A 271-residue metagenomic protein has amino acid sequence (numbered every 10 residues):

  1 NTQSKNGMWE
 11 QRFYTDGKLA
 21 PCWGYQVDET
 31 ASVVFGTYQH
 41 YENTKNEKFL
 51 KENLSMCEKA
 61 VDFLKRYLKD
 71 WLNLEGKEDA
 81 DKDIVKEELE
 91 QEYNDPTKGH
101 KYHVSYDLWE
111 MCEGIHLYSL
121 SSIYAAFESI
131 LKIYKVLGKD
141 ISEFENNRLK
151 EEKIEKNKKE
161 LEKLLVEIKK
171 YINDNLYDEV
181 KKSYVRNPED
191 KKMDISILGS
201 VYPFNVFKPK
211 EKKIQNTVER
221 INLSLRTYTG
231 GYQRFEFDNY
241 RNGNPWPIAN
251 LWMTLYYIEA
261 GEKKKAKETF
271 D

Functional and structural regions predicted by a protein language model:
N1-T2, E47-Y67, V136-N175, K210-S224 (+1 more regions): Extended, well-ordered alpha-helical scaffold segments
N1-W71, L120: Aromatic-rich carbohydrate-recognition surfaces in CAZymes
T2-Y25, K69-M111, L165-P247, E268-D271: Extended glycan-interaction surfaces of carbohydrate-active proteins
K18-P21, Y41-K45, L108-I115, L149 (+1 more regions): Short amphipathic alpha-helical segments at helix-loop
G24-S32, E52-S55, G114-A125, K192-I195 (+1 more regions): Aromatic- and histidine-enriched alpha-helix N-cap/loop-to-helix transition segments that scaffold the rims
S32-K48, S122-K153, G199-K210, L251-K263: Well-ordered alpha-helical scaffold segments within catalytic/enzyme domains
F35, H40-Y41, F49, F63 (+7 more regions): Aromatic side chains
E52-W71, E75, D81-T97, H103-S105 (+4 more regions): Aromatic- and glycine-enriched pocket-lining scaffold segments that form the walls of small-molecule binding clefts
